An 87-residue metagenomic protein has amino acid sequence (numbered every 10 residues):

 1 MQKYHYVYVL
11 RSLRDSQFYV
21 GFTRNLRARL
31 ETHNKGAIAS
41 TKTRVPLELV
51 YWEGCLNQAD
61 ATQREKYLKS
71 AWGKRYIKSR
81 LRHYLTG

Functional and structural regions predicted by a protein language model:
M1-A39, V45-E48, W52-K69, K74-R75 (+1 more regions): GIY-YIG nuclease catalytic motif and its immediate N-terminal context
